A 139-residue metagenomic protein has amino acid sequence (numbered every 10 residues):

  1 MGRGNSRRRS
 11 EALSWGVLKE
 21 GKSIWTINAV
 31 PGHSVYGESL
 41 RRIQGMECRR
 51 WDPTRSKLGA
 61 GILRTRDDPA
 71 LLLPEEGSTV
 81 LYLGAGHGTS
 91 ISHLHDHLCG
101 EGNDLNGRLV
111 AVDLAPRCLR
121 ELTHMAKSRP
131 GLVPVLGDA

Functional and structural regions predicted by a protein language model:
M1-C48: N-terminal auxiliary segments of SAM/dcSAM-dependent transferases
M1-R7, S78, L98-N103, V135: Intrinsic disorder/low-complexity signal
M46-R64: Conserved SAM-binding loop and adjacent beta-strand
T65-E75: Glycine-rich helix-loop-beta junction characteristic of Rossmann-like nucleotide cofactor-binding loops
L73-G88: Conserved class I S-adenosyl-L-methionine
G102-V112: Short beta-strand element of Class I
V112-A139: S-adenosyl-L-methionine
